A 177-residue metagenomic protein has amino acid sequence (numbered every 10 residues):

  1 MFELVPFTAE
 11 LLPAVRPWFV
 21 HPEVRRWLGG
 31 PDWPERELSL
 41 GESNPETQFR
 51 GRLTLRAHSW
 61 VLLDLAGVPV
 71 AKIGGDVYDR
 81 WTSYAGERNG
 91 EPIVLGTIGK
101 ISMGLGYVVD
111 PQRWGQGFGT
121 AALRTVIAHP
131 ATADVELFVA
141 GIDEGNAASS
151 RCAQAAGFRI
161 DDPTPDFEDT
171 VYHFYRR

Functional and structural regions predicted by a protein language model:
M1-Q112, H129, R159-R177: GNAT-family acyltransferases
S102, G119, I142: Charged, low-complexity surface patches
V109, D143-E144: Short amphipathic helical patch at the helix-1/turn junction of helix-turn-helix
G115-H129, A147-A155: Conserved acetyl-CoA-binding loop-helix of GNAT-fold acetyltransferases
T132-I142: Conserved GNAT acetyl-CoA-binding A-motif
